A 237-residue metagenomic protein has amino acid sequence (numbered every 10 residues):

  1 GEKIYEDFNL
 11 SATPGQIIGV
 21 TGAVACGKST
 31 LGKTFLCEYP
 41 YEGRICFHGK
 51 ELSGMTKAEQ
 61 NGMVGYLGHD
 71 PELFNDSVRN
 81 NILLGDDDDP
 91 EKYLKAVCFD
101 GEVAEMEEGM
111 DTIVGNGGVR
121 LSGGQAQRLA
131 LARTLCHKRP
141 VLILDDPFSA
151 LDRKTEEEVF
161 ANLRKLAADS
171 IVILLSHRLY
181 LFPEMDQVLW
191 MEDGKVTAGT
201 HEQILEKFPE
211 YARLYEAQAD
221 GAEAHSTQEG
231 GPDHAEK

Functional and structural regions predicted by a protein language model:
T21-A23: The feature captures the beta-strand-to-loop junction immediately N-terminal to the Walker
F35-C37: Helix-to-loop junction immediately C-terminal to a conserved catalytic motif
Y39, G65-D87, S149, L181-F182: Conserved catalytic motifs of ABC-family nucleotide-binding domains
G43-E51, Q60: Conserved ABC transporter NBD signature motif
R44-C46, R79-N116, F160-A161, D169: ABC ATPase nucleotide-binding domain helical subdomain, centered on the C-loop/LSGGQ "ABC signature"
C136-P140: A short, proline-enriched helix->beta-strand linker immediately N-terminal to the Walker B motif in ABC-type P-loop
L142-D146: Catalytic Walker B motif of ABC-type/P-loop ATPase nucleotide-binding domains
A161, K165-A168, P183-K237: C-terminal portion of ABC ATPase nucleotide-binding domains
